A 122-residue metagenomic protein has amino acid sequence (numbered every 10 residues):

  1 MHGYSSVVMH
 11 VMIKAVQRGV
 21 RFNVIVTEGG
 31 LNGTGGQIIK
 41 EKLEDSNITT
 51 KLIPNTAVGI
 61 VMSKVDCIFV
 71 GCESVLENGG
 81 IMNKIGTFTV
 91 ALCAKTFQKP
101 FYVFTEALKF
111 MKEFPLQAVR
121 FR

Functional and structural regions predicted by a protein language model:
S5-Q17, A91: Histidine-anchored nucleotide/phosphate-binding helix
Q17-R21, T27-R122: Conserved phosphate- and dinucleotide-binding cores of soluble alpha/beta proteins, encompassing both enzyme active
